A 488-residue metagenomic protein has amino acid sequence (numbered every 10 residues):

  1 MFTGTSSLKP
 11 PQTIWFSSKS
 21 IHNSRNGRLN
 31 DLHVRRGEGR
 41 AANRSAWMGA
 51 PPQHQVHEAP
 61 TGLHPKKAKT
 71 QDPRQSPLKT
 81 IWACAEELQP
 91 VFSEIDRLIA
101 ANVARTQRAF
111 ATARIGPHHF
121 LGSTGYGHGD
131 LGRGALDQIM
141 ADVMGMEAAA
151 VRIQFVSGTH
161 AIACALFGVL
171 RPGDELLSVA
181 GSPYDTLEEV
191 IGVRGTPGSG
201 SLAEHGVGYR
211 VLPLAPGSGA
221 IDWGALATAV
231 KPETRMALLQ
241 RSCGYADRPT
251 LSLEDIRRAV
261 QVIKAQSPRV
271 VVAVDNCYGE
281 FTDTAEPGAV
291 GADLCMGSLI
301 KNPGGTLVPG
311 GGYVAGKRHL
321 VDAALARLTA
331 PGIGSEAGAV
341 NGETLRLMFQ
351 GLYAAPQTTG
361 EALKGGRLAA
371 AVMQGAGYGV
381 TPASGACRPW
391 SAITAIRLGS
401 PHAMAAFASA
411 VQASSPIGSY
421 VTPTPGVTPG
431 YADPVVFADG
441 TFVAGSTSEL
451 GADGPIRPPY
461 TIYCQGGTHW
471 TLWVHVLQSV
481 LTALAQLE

Functional and structural regions predicted by a protein language model:
M1-L8, F16: N-terminal chloroplast transit peptides
L8, L29-L32, L63: Leucine-biased recognition of intrinsically disordered, low-complexity hydrophobic segments
P10, H54: Cationic, low-complexity basic patches in intrinsically disordered or flexible, solvent-exposed regions
E58-A113, Q374, G385, P389-I393 (+1 more regions): N-terminal glycine-rich, Lys/His-bearing helix-loop that initiates the first secondary-structure elements of many
R74-Q89, D96, T106-T112, G116-H119 (+8 more regions): Conserved PLP-enzyme active-site core in the AAT-like
Q374-E488: Conserved C-terminal alpha-helix-loop-beta "cap" of PLP-dependent enzymes that closes/shapes the active-site mouth
